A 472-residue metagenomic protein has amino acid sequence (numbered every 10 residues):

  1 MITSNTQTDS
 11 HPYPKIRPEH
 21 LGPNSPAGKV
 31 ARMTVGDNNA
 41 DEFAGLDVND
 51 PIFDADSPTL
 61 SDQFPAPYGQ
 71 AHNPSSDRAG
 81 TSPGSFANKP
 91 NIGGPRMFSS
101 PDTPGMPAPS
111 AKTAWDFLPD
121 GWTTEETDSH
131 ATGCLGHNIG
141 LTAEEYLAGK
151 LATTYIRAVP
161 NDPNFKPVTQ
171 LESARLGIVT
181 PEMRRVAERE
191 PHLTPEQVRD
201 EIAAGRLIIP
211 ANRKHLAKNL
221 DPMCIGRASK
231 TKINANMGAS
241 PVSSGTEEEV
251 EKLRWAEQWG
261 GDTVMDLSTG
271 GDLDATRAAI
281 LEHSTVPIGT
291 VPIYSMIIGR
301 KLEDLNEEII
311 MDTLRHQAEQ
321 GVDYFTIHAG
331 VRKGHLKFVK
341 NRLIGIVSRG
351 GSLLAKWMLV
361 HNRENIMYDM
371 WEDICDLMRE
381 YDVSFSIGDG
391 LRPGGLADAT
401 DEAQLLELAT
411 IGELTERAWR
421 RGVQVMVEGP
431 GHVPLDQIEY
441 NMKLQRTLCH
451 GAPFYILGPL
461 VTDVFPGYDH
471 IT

Functional and structural regions predicted by a protein language model:
I2-Y146, N161, T169, S173 (+2 more regions): Alpha/beta enzyme core
T153-T154, V168: A ubiquitous short alpha-helical element
G467: Histidine/acidic-rich helix-loop-helix segments that form or flank divalent-metal centers in metalloenzyme catalytic
